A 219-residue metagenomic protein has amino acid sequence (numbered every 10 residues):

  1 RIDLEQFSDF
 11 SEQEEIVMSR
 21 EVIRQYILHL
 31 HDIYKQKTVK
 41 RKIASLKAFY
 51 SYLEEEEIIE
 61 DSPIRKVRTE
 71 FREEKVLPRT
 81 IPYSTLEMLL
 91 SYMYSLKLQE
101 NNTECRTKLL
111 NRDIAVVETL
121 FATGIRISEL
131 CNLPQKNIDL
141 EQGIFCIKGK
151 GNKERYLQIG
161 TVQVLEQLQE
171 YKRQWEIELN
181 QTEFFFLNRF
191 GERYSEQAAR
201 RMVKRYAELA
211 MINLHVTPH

Functional and structural regions predicted by a protein language model:
R1-H219: Conserved catalytic core of the tyrosine transesterase superfamily
